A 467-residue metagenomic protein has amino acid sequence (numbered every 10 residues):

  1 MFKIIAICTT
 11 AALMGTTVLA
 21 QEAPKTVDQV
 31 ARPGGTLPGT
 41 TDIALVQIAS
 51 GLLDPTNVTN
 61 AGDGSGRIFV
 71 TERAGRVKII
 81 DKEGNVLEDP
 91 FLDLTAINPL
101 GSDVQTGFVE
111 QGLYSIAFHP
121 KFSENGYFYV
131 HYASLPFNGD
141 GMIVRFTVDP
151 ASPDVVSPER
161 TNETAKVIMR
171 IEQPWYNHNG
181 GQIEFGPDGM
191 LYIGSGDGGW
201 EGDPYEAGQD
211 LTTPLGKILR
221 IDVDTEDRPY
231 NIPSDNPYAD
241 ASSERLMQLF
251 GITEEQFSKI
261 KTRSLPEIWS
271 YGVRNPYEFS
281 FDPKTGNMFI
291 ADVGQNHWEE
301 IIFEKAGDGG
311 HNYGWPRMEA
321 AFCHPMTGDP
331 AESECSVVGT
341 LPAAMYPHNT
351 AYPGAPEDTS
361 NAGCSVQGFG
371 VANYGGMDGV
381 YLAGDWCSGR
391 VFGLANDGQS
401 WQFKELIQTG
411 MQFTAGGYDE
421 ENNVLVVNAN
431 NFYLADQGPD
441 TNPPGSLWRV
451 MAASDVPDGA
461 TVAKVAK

Functional and structural regions predicted by a protein language model:
E22-P38, A74, S102-T106, Q111-L113 (+5 more regions): Beta-propeller domain segments
R32-L53, T161-A165: A short helix->beta-strand "capping" segment at the edge of beta-propeller domains
Q47-G75, G363-G370: Beta-strand-rich domains and repeat architectures in extracellular enzymes and scaffolds, especially beta-propellers
Q47-L53, L92, T106-F108, M169-P174 (+3 more regions): Surface loop/turn motifs at the tips and blade-to-blade linkers of beta-strand repeat domains
F69-L94, P153-D154: Beta-propeller domains
V86-F118: Blade-loop segments of beta-propeller domains
D140-E184: Asp-box/WD-like beta-propeller blade repeats and closely related beta-sheet repeat scaffolds
